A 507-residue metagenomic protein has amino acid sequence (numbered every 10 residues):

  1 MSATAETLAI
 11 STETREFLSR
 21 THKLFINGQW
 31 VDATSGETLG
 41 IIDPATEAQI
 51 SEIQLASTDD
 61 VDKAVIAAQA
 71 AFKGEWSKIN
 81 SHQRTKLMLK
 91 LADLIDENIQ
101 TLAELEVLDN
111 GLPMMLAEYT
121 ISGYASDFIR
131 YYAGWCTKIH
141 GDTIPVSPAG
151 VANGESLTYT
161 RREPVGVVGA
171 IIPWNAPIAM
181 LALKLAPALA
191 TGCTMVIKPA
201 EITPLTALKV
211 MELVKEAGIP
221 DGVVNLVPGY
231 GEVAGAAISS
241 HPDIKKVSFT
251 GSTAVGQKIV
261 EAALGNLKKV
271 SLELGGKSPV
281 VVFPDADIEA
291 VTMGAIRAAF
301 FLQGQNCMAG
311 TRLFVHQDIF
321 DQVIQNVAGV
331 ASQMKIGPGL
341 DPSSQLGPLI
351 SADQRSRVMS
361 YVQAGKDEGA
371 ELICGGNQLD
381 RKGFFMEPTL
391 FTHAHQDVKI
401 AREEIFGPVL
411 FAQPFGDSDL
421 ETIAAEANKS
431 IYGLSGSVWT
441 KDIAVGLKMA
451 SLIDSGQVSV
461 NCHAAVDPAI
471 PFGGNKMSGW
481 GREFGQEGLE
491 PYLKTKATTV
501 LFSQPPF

Functional and structural regions predicted by a protein language model:
M1-I53, K86, K90, K138-I171 (+4 more regions): Terminal low-complexity tails and localization/encapsulation signals of metabolic enzymes
E47, R84, E106, G192 (+8 more regions): Residue-level signal for inorganic ion chemistry
A48-S51, I244, V281, K335 (+4 more regions): Conserved C-terminal structural/oligomerization subdomain of aldehyde/semialdehyde dehydrogenase
Q49-A56, K73-S77, G169-A170, V280-F283 (+4 more regions): Short, well-ordered beta-strand elements within core beta-sheets of diverse protein domains
I50-H140: Glycine-rich loop-to-alpha-helix module at the N-terminal edge of alpha/beta enzyme cores
F72, W76, A92-I99, A103 (+19 more regions): Structural signal for hydrophobic packing residues in well-ordered secondary-structure cores of soluble enzyme domains
H140-A290: Rossmann-like NAD(P) dinucleotide-binding subdomain of oxidoreductase/dehydrogenase enzymes
A254-Q396, S418-E421, V460, P505-F507: ALDH superfamily catalytic-core signature
